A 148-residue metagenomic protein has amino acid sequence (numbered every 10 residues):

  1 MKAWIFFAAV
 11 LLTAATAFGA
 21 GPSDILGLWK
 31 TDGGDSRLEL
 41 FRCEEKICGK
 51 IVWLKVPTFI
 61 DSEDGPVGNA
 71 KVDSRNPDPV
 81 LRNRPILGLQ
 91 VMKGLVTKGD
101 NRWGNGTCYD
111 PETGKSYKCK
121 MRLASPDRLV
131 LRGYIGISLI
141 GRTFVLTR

Functional and structural regions predicted by a protein language model:
M1-W4: Positively charged n-region of N-terminal signal peptides that target proteins for export
F6-A14: Bacterial N-terminal signal peptides
F18-L28: N-terminal helix-cap/turn-to-beta initiation motif at the start of protein domains
I25-L26, D32-K118: Central antiparallel beta-sheet cores of small beta-barrel/beta-sandwich binding domains
K30-T31, S138: Structural recognition of beta-strand segments within beta-rich domains
R42, T97, L123-A124, R148: Generic beta-strand structural signal
W53, G133-I135: Short, structured patches in soluble enzyme cores that scaffold and shape functional sites
P126-R128, I135-R148: Edge beta-strand at a domain terminus
